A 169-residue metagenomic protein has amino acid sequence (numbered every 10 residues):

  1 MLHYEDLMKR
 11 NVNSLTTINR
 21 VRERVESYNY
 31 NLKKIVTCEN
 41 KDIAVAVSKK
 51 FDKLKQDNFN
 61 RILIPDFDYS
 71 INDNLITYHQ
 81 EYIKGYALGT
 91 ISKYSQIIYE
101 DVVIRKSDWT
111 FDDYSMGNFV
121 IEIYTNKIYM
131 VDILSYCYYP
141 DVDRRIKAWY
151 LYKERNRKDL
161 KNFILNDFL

Functional and structural regions predicted by a protein language model:
M1-T17, E154-L169: Membrane-proximal basic amphipathic "stem/tether" segments
E5-K53: ATP-binding glycine-rich loop module of kinase domains
N19-V21, H79-I83, V131-S135: Short loop/turn segments at strand-loop or loop-helix junctions that form parts of catalytic or ligand-binding pockets
R20, I71, Y82, I121-I123: Generic beta-strand structural signal
R24-E26, D66-D68, N118-V120: Short acidic loop-to-beta-strand element that houses the catalytic metal-binding Asp/Glu of nuclease active sites
N31, L63, Y78, Y129-D132: Protein kinase-like catalytic core scaffold
E39, I43, K55-I98: Conserved structural core of kinase catalytic domains
K93-D112, M116-L169: C-lobe/activation-segment region of protein kinase-like
